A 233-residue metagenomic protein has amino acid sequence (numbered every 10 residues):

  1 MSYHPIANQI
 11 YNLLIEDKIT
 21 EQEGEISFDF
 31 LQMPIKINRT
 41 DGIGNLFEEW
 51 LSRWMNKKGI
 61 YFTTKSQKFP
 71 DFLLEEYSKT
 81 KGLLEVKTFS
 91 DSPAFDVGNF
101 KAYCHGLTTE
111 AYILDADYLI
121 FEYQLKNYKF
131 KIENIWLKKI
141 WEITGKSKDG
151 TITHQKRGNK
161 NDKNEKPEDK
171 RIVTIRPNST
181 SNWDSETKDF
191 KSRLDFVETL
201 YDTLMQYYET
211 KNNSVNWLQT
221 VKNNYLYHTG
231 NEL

Functional and structural regions predicted by a protein language model:
M1-K68, S78, G82, T88-L233: Nucleic-acid endonuclease domains
